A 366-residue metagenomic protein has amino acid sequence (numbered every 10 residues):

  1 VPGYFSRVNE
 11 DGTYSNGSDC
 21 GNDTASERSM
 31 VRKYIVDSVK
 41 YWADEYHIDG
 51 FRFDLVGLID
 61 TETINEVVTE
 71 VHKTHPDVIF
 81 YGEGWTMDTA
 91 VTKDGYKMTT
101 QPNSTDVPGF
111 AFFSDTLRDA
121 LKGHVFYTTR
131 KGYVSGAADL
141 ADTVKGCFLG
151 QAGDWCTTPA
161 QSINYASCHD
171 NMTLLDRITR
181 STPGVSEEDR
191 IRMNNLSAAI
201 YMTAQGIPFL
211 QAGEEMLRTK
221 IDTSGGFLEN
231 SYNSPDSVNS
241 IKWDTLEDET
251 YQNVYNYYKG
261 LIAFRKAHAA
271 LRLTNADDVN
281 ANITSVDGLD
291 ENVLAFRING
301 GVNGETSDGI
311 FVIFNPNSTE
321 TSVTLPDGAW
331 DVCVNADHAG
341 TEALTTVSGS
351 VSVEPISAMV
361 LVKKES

Functional and structural regions predicted by a protein language model:
V1-Y46, V56-I59, I64-H75, I79: Substrate-binding/active-site clefts of carbohydrate-active enzymes
S38, L55-T157, E214-G260, P326-D327: Active-site-proximal helices and loops of the catalytic beta/alpha 8
Y46-H47, G206, S352: Short loop/turn motifs at secondary-structure junctions
I48-R52, D77-Y81, N164, P208-F209: Structural preference for beta-strand elements that scaffold enzyme active sites
P159-D327: Loop/helix patches that line or flank the sugar-binding groove of alpha-linked glycan CAZymes
D327-A339: Solvent-exposed beta-hairpin/edge-strand motifs
L344-S366: C-terminal beta-strand-rich structural cap/linker in extracellular carbohydrate-active enzymes
